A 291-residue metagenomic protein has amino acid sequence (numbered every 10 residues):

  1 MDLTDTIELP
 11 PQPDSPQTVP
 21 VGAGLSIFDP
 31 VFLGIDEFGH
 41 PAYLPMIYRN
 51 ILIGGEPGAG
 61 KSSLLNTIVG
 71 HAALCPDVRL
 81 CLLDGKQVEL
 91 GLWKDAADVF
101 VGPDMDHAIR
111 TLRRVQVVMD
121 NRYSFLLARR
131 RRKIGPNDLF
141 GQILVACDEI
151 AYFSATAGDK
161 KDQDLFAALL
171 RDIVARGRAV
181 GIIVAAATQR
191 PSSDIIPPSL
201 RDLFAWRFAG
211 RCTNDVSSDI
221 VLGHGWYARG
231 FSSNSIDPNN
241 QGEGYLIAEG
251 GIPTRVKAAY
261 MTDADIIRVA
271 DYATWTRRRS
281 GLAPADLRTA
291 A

Functional and structural regions predicted by a protein language model:
M1-T6, T289-A291: Short intrinsically disordered terminal tails
D2-L3, P10-R129, I143-L222, W226-G230 (+4 more regions): P-loop NTPase catalytic phosphate-binding loop
I134-I143: Short basic/glycine-enriched coil/helix segment immediately N-terminal to the Walker B
G135, L165-F166, W226-L287, A291: P-loop NTPase motor core of the ASCE superfamily
